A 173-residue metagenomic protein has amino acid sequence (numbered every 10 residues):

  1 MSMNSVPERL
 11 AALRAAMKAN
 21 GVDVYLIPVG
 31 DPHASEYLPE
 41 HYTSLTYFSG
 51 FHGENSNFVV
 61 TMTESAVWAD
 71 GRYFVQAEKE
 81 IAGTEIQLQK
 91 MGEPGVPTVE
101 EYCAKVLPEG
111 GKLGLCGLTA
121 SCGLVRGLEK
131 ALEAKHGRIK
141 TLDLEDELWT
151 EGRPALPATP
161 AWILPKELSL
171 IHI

Functional and structural regions predicted by a protein language model:
P7-T46: Intrinsically disordered, low-complexity, positively charged segments
P28-G30, A69-G71, M91-E93, L115-A120: Structural motif
S35-Y37, W68-A69, Q76-E78, G123-V125: Short helix/loop capping segments that flank catalytic or ligand/cofactor-binding pockets
V60-E64, I81: Short acidic-glycine loop/turn motifs at beta-strand connectors
G71-Y102: Compact, glycine/acidic-enriched structural inserts
C103-R153: Hydrophobic or amphipathic alpha-helical targeting/insertion segments
A158-A161, P165: Polar, glycine-rich mid-to-C-terminal structural blocks that act as macromolecule-binding/assembly scaffolds
I171-I173: Conserved small/polar residues in nucleotide/adenosyl-binding loops
